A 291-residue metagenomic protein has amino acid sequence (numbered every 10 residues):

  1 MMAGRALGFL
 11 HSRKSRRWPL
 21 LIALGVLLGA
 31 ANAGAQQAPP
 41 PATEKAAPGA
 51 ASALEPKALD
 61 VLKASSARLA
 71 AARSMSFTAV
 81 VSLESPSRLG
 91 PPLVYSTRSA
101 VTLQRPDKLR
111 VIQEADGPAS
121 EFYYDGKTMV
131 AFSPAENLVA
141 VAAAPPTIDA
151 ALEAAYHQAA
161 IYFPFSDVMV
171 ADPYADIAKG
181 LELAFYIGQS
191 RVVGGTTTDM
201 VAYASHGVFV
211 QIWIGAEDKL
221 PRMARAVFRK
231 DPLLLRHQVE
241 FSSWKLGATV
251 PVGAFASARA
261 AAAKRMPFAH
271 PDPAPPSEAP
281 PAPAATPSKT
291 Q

Functional and structural regions predicted by a protein language model:
M2-A6, L28-P39: N-terminal acidic, proline/glycine-rich, low-complexity intrinsically disordered segments
M2-L21: Bacterial N-terminal signal peptides that target proteins for export
P19-A30: Bacterial N-terminal signal peptides
G34-P56, S257-Q291: Compositionally biased, proline/threonine/alanine/serine-rich low-complexity intrinsically disordered stretches
A46, A53-L138, V210: N-terminal mature ectodomain segment of secretory-pathway/periplasmic proteins
P56, V80, A115, V130-A131 (+2 more regions): Gly/Pro-enriched, hydrophobic low-complexity segments that function as extracytoplasmic propeptides/linkers
A131-M169: Acidic/charged, solvent-exposed loop-and-adjacent secondary-structure segments enriched in E/D, K/R, S/T, and G/P
Y174-I177: Edge strands and adjacent loops of beta-rich recognition modules
